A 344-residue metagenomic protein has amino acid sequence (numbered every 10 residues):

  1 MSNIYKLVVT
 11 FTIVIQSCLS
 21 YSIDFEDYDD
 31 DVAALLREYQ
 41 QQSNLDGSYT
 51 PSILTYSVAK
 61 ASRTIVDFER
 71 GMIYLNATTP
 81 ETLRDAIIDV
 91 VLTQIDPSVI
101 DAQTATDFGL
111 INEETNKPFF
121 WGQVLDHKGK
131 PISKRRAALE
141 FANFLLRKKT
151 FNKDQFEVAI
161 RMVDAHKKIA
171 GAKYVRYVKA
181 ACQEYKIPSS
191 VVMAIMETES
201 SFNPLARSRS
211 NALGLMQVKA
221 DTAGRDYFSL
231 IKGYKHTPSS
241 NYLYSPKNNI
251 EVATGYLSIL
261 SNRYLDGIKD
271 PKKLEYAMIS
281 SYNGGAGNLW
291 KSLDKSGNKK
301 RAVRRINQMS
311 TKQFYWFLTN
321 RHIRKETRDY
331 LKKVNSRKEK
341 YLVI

Functional and structural regions predicted by a protein language model:
S2-Y5, S17-E197, L205, G255 (+2 more regions): Cell-wall glycan-active module
V8-Q16: Bacterial N-terminal signal peptides
Q155-R161, I231-S240: Short glycine/proline-rich turn/loop motifs
H166-I169, S240-I250: Active-site metal-coordination segments of metallo-dependent hydrolases
A194, L215-Q217, S281: Structural recognition of the beta-strand scaffold that forms the well-ordered cores of secreted hydrolase catalytic
S200-R209, R225, G284-S296: Secretory-pathway/luminal and periplasmic proteins that interact with or process carbohydrate-rich
R209-H236, I250-I259, Q308-M309, V334: Substrate-binding/active-site groove segments that recognize and process beta-1,4-linked N-acetyl-hexosamine
E251, S258, R263-W290, D294: Active-site/pore-lining binding-face segments in mid-to-C-terminal subdomains
